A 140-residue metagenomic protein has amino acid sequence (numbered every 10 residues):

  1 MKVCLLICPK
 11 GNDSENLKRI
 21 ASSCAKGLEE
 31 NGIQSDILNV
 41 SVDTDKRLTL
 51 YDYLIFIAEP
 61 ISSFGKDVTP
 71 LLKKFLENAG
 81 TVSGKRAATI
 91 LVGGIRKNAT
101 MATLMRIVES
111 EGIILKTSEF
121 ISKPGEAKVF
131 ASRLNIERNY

Functional and structural regions predicted by a protein language model:
K2-Y140: FMN-binding flavodoxin-like domain, especially the glycine-rich phosphate-binding loop
